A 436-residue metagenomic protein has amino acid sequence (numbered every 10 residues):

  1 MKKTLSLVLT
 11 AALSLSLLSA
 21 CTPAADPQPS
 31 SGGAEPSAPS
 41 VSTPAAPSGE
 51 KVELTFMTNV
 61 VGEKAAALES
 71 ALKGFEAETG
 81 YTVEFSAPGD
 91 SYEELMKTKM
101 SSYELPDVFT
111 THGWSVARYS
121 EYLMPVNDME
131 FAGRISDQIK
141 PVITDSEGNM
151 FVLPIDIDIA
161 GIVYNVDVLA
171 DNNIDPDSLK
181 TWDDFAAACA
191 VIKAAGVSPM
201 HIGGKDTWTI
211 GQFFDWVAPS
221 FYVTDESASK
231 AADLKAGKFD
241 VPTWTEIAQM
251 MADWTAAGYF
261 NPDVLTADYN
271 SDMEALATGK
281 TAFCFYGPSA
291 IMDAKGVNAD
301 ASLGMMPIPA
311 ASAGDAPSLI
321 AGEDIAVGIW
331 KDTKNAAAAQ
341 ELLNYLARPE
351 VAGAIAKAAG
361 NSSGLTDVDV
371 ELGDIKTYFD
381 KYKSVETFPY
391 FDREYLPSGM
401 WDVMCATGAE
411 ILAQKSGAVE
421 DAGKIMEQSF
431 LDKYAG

Functional and structural regions predicted by a protein language model:
A46, H112-V166, A186, Q212-D215 (+1 more regions): Hinge/lid segment of periplasmic solute-binding proteins
N59, F109, Q249-K334: Extracytoplasmic/periplasmic substrate-binding proteins
K73-E78, T82, A170-N172, G296-A358: Extracytoplasmic/periplasmic substrate-recognition and gating elements
G74-Q138, D167-N173, K180, F283 (+1 more regions): Extracytoplasmic "Venus flytrap"/periplasmic binding protein-like
P106-D107, G133-L169, S198-I202, D315-L319 (+1 more regions): A structural signal for short loop-to-beta-strand junctions that line the ligand-binding cleft of periplasmic/secreted
F151-I155, A160, A186-A236, A252 (+1 more regions): Extracytoplasmic/periplasmic solute-binding protein
A170, G353, V385-G436: Conserved C-terminal helix/tail region of periplasmic/extracytoplasmic solute-binding proteins
C189-V191, D233-V264: Glycine-centered hinge/linker elements that transmit conformational signals in sensory and ligand-binding systems
